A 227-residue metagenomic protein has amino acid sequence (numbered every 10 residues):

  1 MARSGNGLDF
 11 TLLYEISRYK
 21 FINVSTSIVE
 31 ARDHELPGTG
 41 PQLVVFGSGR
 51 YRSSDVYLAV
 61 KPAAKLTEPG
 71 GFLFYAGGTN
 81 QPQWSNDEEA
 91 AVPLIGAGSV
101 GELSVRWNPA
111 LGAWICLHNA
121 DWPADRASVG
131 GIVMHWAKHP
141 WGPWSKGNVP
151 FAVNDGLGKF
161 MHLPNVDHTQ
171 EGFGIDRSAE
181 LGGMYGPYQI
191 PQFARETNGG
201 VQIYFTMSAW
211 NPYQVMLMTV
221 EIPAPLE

Functional and structural regions predicted by a protein language model:
M1-I22, G38-G98, N108-D176, R195-G200 (+1 more regions): Beta-rich carbohydrate-recognition and catalytic domains
V24-H34, G101-S104, Y185-P191: Beta-propeller and closely related beta-sheet repeat lectin domains
